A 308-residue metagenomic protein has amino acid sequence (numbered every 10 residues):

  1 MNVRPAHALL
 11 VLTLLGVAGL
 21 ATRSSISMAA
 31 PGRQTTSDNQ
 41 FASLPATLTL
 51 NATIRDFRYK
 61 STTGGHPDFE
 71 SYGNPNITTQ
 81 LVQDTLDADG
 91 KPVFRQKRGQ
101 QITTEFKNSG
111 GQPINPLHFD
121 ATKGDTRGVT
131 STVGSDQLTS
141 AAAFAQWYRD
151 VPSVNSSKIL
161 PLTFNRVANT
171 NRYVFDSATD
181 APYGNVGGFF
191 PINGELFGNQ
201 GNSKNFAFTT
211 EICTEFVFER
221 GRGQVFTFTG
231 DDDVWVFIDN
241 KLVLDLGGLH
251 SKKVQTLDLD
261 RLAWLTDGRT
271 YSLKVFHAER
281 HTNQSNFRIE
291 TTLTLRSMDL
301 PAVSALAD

Functional and structural regions predicted by a protein language model:
M1-L10: Bacterial N-terminal signal peptides that target proteins for export
L9-L12, M28: Intrinsically disordered, low-complexity segments enriched in polar/charged small residues
V11-G19: Bacterial N-terminal signal peptides
G16, I26-S27: Cleavable N-terminal signal peptides
M28-D308: Acidic/polar, compositionally biased interaction segments
